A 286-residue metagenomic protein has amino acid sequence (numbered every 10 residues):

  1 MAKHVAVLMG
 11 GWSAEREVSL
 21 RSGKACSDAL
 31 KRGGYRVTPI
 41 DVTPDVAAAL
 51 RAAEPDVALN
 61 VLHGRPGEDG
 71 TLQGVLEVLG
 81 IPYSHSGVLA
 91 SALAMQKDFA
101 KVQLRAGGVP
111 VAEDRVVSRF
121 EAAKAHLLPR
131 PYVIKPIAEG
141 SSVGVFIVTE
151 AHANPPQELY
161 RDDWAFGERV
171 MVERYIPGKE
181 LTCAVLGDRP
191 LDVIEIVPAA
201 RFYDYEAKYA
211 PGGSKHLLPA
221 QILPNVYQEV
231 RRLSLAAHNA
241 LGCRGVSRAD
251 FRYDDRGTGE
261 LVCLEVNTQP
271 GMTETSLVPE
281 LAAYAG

Functional and structural regions predicted by a protein language model:
M1-L89, L93-M95, F99, Q103 (+1 more regions): ATP-binding N-terminal substructure of ATP-dependent carboxylate-amine bond-forming enzymes
M1-M9, V37, L50-A52, L93-G178: Active-site nucleotide/adenylate-binding loops and adjacent lid/helix of ATP-dependent enzymes
K3, G108, L223-G286: ATP-dependent carboxylate activation and anion-phosphoryl transfer catalytic cores that bind Mg-ATP to form
T38-T43, V170, R174, R244-G257: A short glycine-rich, hydrophobically flanked beta-strand micro-motif that places a catalytic Asp/Glu for divalent metal
L72-E77, F202-A210, T268: Short, flexible, mixed-charge acidic loops at enzyme active sites
V117, V145-A151, V185-G187, D254 (+2 more regions): Short beta-strand-to-turn element immediately C-terminal to the catalytic PLP-Schiff-base lysine in fold type I
A153-R232, D255-V262: Phosphate-binding site of ATP-dependent enzymes
